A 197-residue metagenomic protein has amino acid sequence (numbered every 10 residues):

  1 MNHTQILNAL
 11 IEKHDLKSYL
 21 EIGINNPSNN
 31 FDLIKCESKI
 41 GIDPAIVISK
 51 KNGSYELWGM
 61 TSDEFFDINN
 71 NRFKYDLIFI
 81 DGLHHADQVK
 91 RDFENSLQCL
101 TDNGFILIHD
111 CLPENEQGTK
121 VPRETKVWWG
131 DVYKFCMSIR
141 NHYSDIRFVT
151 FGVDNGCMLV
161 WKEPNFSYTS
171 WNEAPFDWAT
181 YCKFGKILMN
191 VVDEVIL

Functional and structural regions predicted by a protein language model:
M1-F79, L83-L107, C111-L197: A short alpha-helical cap/connector motif
